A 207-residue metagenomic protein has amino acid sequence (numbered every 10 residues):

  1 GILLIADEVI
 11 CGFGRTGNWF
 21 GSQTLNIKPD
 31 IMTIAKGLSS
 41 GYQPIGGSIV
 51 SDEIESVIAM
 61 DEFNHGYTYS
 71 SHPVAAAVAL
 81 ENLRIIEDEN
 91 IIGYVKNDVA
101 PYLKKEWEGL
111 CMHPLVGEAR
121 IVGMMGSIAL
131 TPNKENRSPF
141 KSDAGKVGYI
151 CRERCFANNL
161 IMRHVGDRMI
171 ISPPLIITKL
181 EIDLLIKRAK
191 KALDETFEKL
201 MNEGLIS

Functional and structural regions predicted by a protein language model:
G1-S207: Conserved N-terminal phosphate-binding loop of PLP-dependent enzymes in the Aspartate aminotransferase
